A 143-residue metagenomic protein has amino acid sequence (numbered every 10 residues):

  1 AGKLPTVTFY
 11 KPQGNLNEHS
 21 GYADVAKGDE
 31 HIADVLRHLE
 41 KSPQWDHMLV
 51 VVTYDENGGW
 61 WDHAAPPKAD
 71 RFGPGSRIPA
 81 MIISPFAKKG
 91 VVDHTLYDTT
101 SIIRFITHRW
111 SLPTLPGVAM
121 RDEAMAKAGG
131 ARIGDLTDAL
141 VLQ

Functional and structural regions predicted by a protein language model:
A1-Q143: N-terminal pro-sequences and low-complexity stem/linker regions of secreted or lumenal proteins
